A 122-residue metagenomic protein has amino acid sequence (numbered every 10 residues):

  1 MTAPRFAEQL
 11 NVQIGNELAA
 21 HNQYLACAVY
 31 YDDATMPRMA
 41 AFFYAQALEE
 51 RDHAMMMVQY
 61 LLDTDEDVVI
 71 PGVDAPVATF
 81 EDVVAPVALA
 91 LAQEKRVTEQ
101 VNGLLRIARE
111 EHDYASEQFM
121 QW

Functional and structural regions predicted by a protein language model:
M1-W122: Iron-associated oxidoreductase/ferritin-like identity signal
